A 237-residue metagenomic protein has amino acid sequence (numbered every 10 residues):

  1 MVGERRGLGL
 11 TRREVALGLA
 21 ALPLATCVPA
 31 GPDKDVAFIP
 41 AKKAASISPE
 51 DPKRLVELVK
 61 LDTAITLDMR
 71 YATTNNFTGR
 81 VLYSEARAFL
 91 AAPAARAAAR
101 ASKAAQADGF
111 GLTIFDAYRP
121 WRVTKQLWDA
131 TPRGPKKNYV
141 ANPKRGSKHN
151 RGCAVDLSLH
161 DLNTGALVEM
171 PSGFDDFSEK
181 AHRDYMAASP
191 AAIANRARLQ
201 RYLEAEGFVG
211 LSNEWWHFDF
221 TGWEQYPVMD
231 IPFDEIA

Functional and structural regions predicted by a protein language model:
M1-L10, G18-L24: N-terminal secretory signal peptides
C27-A117, D129-N213, G222-A237: Extracytoplasmic cell-surface/polysaccharide-interacting catalytic and binding patches
V123: Short, well-ordered surface patches within globular domains
Q126: Active-site neighborhoods of enzyme catalytic cores
F218: Conserved metal-phosphate-binding beta-hairpin within the catalytic cores of diverse ATP-dependent phosphoryl-transfer
